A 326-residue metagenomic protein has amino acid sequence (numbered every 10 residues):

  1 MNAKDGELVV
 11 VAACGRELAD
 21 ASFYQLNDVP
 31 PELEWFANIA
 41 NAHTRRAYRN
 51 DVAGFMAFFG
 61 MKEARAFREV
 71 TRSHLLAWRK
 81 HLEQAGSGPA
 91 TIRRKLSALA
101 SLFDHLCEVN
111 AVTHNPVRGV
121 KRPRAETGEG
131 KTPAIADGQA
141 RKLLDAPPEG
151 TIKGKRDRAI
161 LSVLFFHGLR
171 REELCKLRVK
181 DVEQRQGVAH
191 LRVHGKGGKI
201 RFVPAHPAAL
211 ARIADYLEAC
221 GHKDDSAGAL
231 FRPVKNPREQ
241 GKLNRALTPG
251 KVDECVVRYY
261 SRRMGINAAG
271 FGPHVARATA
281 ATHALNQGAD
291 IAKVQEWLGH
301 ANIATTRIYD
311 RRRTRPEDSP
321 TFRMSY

Functional and structural regions predicted by a protein language model:
M1-Y326: Conserved catalytic core of the tyrosine transesterase superfamily
